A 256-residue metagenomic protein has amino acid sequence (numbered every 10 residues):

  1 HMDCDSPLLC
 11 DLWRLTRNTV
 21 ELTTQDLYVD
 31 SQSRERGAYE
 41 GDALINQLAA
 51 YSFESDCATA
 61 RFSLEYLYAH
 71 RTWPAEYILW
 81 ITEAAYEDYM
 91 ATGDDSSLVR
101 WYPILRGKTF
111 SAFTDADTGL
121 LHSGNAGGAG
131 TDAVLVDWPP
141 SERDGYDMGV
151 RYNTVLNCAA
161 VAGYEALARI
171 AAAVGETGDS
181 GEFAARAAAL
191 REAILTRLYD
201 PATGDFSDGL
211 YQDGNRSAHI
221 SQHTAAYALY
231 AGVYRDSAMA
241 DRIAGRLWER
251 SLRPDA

Functional and structural regions predicted by a protein language model:
H1-D11: Extended acidic/polar, glycine-enriched regions that form or flank non-catalytic beta-rich accessory modules
T19, Y28: Juxtacatalytic substrate-recognition/specificity segment
S33-E35: Active-site groove signature of glycoside hydrolases
A38-A256: Active-site core of glycosidic bond-cleaving carbohydrate-active enzymes
